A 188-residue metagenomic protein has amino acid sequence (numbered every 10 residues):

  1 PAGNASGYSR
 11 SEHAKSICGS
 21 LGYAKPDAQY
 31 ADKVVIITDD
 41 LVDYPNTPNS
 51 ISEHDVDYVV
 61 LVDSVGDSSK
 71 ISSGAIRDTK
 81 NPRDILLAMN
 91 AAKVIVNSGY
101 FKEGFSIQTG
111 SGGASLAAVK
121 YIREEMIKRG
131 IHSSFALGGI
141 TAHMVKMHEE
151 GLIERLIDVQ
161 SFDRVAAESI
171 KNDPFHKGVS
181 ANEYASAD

Functional and structural regions predicted by a protein language model:
P1-S106, L116-G138, A142-D188: Conserved phosphate- and dinucleotide-binding cores of soluble alpha/beta proteins, encompassing both enzyme active
T109: Conserved N-terminal Rossmann-fold NAD(P)-binding element of oxidoreductases
G112: Beta-strand-loop-alpha "switch" segments that mediate conformational coupling across diverse proteins
